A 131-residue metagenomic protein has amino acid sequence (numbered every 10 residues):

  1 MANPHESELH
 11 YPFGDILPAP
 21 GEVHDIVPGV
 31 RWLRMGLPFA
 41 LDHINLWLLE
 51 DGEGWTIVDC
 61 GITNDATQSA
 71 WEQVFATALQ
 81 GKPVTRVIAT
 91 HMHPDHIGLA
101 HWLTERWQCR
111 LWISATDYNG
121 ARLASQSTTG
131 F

Functional and structural regions predicted by a protein language model:
A2-H5, I97: Glycine/proline-rich low-complexity segments that form flexible loops, beta-turns, and polyproline
E6-P20, D25-I26, L79, N119-F131: Metallo-beta-lactamase
E6-S7, I57, V84-R86: A short, structure-level motif marking secondary-structure boundaries and short turns
L9-P12, I26, L33-G36, H96-I97: Intrinsically disordered, low-complexity segments enriched in polar/charged residues with Gly/Pro, especially when
H10, R34, T63, I88-A89: A generic structural signal for short
D15, P38, M92-H93: Charged, low-complexity surface patches
P20-K82: Conserved beta-strand hairpin/beta-sheet module of binuclear metal-dependent hydrolase folds, prominently
A66, A76-F131: Active-site HxH/HxHxD metal-binding segment of metal-dependent hydrolases
